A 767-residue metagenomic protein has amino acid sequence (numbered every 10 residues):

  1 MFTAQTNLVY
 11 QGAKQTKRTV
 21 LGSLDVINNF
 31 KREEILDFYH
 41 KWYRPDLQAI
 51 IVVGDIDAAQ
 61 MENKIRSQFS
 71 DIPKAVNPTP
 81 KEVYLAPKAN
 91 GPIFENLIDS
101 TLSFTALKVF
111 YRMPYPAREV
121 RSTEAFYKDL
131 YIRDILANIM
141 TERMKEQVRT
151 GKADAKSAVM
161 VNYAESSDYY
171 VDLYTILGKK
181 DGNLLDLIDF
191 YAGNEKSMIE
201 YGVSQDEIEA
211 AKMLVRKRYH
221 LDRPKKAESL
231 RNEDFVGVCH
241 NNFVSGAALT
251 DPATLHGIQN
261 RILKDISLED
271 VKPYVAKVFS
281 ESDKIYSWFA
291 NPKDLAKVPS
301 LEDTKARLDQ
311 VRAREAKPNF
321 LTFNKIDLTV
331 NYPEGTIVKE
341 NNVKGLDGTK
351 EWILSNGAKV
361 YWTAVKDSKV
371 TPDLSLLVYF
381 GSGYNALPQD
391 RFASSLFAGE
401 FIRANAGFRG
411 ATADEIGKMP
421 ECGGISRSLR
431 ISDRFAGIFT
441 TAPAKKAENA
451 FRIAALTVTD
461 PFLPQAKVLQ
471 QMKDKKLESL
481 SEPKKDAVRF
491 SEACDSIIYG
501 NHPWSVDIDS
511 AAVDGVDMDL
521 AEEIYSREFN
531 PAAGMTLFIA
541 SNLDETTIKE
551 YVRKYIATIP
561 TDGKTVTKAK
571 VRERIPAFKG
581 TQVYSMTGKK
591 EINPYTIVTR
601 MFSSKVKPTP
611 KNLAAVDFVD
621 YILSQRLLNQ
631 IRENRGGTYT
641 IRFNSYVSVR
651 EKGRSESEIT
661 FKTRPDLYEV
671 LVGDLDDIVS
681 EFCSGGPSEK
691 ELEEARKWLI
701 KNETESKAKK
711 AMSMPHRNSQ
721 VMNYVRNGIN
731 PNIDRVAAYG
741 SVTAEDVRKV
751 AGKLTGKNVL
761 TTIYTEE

Functional and structural regions predicted by a protein language model:
M1-D25, L47-V53, S103-E124, M144-E200 (+8 more regions): M16 family metallopeptidases and their MPP-like homologs
N28-R32, L268, D514-M518: A conditional alpha-helix N-cap/helix-loop micro-motif detector
L36-K41, P45-G151, I188, A290-K418 (+3 more regions): His/Glu-rich zincin catalytic helix
S70-K74, Y131, I135-L136, N183 (+8 more regions): C-terminal, active-site-flanking charged/polar segments
T250-A253, G257-K317: Extended, hydrophobic interaction surfaces within ordered domains
P464-L469, T565-V566: Conserved short beta-strand edge segments in small beta-sheet-based binding/regulatory domains
A751-K753: Short, exposed beta-strand-loop hairpins at the edges of beta-sheets in extracellular/periplasmic proteins
